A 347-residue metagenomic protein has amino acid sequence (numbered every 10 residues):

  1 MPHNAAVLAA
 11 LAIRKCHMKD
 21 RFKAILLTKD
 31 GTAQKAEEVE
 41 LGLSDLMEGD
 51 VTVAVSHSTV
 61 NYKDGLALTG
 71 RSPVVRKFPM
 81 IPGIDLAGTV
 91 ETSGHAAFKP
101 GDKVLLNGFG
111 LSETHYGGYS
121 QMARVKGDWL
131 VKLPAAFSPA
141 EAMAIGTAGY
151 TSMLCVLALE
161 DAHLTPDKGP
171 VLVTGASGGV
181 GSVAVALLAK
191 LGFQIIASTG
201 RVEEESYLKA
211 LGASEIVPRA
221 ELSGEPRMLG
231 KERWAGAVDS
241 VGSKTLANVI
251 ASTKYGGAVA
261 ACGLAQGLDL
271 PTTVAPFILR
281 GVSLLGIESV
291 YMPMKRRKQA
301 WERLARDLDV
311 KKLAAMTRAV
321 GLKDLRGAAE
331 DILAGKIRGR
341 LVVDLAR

Functional and structural regions predicted by a protein language model:
V7-H17: Short, Lys/Arg-enriched N-terminal segments with co-localized hydrophobic residues within the first ~10-30 amino acids
D20, K295-R347: C-terminal hydrophobic helical "lid"/dimerization subdomain of Rossmann-like NAD(P)H-dependent oxidoreductases
S44-V60, R71-L111: Glycine-rich beta-strand-centered segment in the early N-terminal region that forms part of a ligand/cofactor-binding
L106-L172: NAD(P)H dinucleotide-binding glycine-rich loop of Rossmann-like/cofactor-binding domains, especially the beta1-alpha1
G149, G175-S182: Glycine-rich NAD(P) Rossmann-fold beta1-alpha1 loop
A189-K244, E302: Adenosine-nucleotide cofactor-binding segment
K244-V310, R347: Glycine-rich phosphate-binding loop and adjacent beta-alpha segment of Rossmann(oid) nucleotide-cofactor-binding
